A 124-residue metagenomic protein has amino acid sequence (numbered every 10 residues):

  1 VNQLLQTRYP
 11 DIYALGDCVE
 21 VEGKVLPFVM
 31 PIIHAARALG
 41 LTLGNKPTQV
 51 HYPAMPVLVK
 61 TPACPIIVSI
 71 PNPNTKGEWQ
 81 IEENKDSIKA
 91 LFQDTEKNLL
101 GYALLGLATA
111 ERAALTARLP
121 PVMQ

Functional and structural regions predicted by a protein language model:
V1-Q3, T95: A Rossmann-like FAD-binding core segment of flavoenzymes
Q3-L26: Short FAD-binding loop at a beta-strand-to-alpha-helix junction that anchors the flavin cofactor in diverse
C18-E111: Mid-to-C-terminal Rossmann-like scaffold of FAD/NAD(P)H-dependent oxidoreductases
I32, M123-Q124: Short, intrinsically disordered/low-complexity patches at protein termini and at juxtamembrane boundaries
A108-V122: A short, polar/charged loop-to-alpha-helix boundary motif
